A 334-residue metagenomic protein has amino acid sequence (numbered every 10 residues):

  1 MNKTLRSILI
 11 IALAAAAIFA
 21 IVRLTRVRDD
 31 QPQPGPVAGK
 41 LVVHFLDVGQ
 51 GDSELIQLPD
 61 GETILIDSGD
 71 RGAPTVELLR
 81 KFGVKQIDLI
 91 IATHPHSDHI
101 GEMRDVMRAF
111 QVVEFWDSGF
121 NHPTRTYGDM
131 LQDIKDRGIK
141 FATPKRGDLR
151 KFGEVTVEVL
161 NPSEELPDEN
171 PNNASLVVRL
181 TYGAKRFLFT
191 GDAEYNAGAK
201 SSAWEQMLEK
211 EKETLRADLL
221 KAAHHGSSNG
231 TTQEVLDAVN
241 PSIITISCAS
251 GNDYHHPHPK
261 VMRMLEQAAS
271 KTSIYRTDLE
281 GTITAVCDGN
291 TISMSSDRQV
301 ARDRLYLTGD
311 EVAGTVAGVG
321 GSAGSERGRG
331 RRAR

Functional and structural regions predicted by a protein language model:
N2-R334: Non-globular, low-confidence helical/coil segments that flank catalytic cores
